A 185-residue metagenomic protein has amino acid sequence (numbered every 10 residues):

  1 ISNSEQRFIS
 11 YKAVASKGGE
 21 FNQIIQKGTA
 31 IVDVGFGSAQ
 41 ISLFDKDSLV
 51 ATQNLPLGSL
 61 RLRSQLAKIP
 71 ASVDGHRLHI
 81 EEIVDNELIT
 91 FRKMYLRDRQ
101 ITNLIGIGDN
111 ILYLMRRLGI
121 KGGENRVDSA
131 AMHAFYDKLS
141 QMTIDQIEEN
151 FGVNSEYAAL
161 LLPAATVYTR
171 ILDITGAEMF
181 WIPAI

Functional and structural regions predicted by a protein language model:
I1-G28, L43-I185: Helical "lid/coupling" subdomains associated with nucleotide-phosphate turnover
I31-D33: Replace "in large, NTP-powered and nucleic-acid-processing enzymes" with "in large, NTP-powered factors and other
G35-S38: Active-site-adjacent helix-turn-beta-strand microarchitecture at beta-sheet edges that either contains or buttresses
